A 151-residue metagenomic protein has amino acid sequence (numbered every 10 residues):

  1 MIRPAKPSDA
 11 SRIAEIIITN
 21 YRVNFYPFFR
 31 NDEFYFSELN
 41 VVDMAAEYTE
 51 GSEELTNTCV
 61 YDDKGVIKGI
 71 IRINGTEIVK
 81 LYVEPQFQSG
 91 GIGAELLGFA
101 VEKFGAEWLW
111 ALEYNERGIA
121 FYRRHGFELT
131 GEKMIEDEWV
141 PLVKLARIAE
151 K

Functional and structural regions predicted by a protein language model:
M1-E15: A short beta-loop-alpha structural element at the N-terminal edge of CoA-dependent acyl/N-acetyltransferase catalytic
I18-Y48: Conserved GNAT-fold acetyl-CoA-binding loop/helix
T56-G69: Conserved beta-hairpin
E77-Q88, A111-L112: A short, internal acetyl-CoA/4′-phosphopantetheine-binding micro-motif in the GNAT/acyltransferase core
V83, S89-E102, A120, R124: Conserved acetyl-CoA-binding loop-helix of GNAT-fold acetyltransferases
E102-Y114: Conserved GNAT acetyl-CoA-binding A-motif
W110-L112, E128-K144: Conserved catalytic-core motifs of GNAT/GCN5-like acyltransferases
